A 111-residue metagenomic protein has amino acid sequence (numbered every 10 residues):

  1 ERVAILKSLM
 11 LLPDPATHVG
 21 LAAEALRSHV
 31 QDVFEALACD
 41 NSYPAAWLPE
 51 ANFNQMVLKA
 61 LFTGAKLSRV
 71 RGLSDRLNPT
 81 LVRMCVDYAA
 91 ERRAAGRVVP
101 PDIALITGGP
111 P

Functional and structural regions predicted by a protein language model:
E1-P111: Alpha-helical scaffold domains
